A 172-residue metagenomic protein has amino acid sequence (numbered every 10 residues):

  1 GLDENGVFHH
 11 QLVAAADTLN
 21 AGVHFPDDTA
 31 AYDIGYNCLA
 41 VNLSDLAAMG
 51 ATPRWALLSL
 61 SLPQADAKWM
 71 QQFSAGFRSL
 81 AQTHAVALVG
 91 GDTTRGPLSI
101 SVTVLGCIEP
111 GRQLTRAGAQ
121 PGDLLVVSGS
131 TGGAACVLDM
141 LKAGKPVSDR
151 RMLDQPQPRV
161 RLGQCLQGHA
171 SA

Functional and structural regions predicted by a protein language model:
G1-A172: Helix-biased detector of long, well-ordered alpha-helical tracts
